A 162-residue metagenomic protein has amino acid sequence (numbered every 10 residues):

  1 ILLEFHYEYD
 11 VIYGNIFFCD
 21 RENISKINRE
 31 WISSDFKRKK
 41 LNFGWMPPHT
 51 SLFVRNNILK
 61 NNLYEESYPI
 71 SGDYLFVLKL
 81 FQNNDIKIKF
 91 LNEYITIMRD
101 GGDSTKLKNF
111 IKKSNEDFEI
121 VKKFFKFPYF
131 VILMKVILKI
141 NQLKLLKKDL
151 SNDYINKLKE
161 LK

Functional and structural regions predicted by a protein language model:
I1-V11: Conserved donor-nucleotide/metal-binding helix-loop-beta segment in metal-dependent transferases, i.e., the alpha-helix
L3, Q82, E119-K122: Surface-exposed alpha-helical segments enriched in charged/polar residues
D10-I12, L91-E93, P128-L133: A short coil-to-beta-strand element that immediately follows conserved catalytic motifs
G14, D20, K26-K112: Conserved nucleotide-sugar donor-binding catalytic segment
R21-I24, R99-D100, K139-K147: Short, solvent-exposed polar/charged micro-motifs at secondary-structure junctions
K106-V131: Catalytic core of nucleotide-sugar-dependent glycosyltransferases
K122-K162: Membrane-proximal basic amphipathic "stem/tether" segments
